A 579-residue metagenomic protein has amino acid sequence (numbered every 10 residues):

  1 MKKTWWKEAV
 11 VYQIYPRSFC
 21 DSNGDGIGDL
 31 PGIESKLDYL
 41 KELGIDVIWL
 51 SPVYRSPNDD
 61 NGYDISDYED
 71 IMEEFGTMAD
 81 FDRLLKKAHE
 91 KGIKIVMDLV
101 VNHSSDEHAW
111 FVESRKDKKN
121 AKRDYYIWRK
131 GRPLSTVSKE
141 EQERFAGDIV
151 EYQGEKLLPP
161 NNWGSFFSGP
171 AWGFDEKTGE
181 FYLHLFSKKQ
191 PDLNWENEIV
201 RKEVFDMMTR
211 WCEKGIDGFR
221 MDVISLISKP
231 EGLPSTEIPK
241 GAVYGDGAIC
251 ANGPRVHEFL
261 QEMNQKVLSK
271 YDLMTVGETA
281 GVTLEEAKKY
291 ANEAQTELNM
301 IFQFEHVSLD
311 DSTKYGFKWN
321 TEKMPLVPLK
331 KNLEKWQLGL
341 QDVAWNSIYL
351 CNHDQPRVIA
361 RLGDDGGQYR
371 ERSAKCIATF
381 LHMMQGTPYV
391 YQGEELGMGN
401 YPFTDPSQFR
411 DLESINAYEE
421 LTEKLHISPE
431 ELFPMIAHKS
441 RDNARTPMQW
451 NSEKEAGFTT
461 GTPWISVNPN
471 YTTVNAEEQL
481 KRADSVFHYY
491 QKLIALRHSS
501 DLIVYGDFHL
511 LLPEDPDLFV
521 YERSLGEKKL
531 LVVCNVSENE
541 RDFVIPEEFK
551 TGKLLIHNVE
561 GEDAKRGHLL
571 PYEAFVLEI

Functional and structural regions predicted by a protein language model:
M1-R55, D82, K86-A88, T387-V390 (+2 more regions): Carbohydrate-interacting/catalytic domains
K2-T209, E213, L226-T283, E293 (+1 more regions): Acidic/aromatic-lined carbohydrate-recognition and catalytic surfaces of CAZymes acting on diverse glycans
I48, F219-M221: Hydrophobic residues within beta-strands of alpha/beta enzymes
N58-G62, A287-A294, E522-R523, G567: Short glycine-biased active-site loop of nucleotidyltransferases that positions the nucleotide triphosphate and helps
K94, D98, G218, M274 (+3 more regions): Hydrophobic "anchor" residues on beta-strands that sit immediately upstream of conserved functional sites
D106-P159, L260, N264-P447, S452: Conserved alpha/beta catalytic core and glycan-binding cleft of carbohydrate-active enzymes
P191-N197, R201, G247-C250, V358-R372 (+2 more regions): Active-site rim elements
K240-A242, D311-T313, D354-I359, S466-V474: Short acidic (Asp/Glu) and glycine-rich catalytic loops that position anionic groups and cofactors
